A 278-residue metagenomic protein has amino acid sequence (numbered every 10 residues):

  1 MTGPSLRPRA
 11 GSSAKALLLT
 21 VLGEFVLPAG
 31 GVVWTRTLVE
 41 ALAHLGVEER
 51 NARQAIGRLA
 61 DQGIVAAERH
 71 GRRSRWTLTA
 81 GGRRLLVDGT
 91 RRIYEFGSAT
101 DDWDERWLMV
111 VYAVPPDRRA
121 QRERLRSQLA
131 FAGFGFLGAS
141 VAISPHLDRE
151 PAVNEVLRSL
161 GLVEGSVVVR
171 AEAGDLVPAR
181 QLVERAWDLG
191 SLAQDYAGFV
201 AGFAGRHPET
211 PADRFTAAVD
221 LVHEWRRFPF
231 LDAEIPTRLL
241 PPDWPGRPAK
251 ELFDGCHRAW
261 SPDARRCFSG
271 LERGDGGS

Functional and structural regions predicted by a protein language model:
M1-V21: Short alpha-helical segments that sit at the start of domains
A29-A41: Short acidic, hydrophobic short linear motifs in intrinsically disordered regions
R53-G57, S74, R126: Short, hydrophobic-biased segments on the C-terminal half of alpha helices that form "recognition helices"
G63: Glycine-centered, phosphate/nucleic-acid-interacting loop/turn motifs that mediate DNA/RNA or nucleotide
R69-R75: Short, Lys/Arg-rich nucleic-acid/phosphate-binding segment
R83-W107: Short, amphipathic alpha-helical interaction segments positioned at domain boundaries
P115-H207: Mid-protein regulatory/catalytic core that forms ligand/cofactor-binding pockets and protein-protein interaction
R180-S278: C-terminal regulatory/effector modules of DNA-binding transcriptional regulators
